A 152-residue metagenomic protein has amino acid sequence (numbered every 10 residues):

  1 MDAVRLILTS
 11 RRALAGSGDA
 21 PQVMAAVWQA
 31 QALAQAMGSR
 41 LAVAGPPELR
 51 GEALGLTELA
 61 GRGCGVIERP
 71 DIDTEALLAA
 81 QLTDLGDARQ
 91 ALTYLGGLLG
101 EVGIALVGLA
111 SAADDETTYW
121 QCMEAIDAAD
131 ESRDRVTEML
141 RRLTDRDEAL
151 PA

Functional and structural regions predicted by a protein language model:
M1-P47: Leu/Val/Ala/Ile-rich N-terminal alpha-helices, chiefly Sec-type signal peptides and the beginnings
D2, D19, D71-E75, D84-D87 (+4 more regions): Acidic-enriched, low-complexity/disordered segments with a strong bias for Aspartate over Glutamate
D2-R12, A34, R89-T93, W120 (+1 more regions): Aromatic-enriched hydrophobic runs in primary sequence
D19, V23, G45, L49 (+2 more regions): Residue-level recognition of alpha-helical structural elements
M24, W28-Q35, L54-G61, G65 (+2 more regions): Generic structural signal for well-ordered, non-transmembrane alpha-helical segments in soluble/cytosolic regions
A42-L78: Alpha-helical segments in soluble extracytoplasmic regions
I67-C122: Amphipathic protein-protein interaction modules
L98-A152: Preference for long, well-ordered alpha-helical segments
